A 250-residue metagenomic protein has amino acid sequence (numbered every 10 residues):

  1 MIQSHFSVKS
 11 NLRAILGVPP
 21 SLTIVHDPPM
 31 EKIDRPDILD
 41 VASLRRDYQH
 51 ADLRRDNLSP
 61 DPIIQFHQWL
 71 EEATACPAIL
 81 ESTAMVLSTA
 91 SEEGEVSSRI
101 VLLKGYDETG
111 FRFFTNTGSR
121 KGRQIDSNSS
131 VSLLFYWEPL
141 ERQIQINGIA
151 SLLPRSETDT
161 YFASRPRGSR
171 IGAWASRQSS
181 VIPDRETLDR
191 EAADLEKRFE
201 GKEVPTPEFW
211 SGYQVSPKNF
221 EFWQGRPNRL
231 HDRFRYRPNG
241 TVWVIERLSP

Functional and structural regions predicted by a protein language model:
Q3-S7, L12, L16, P28: Short hydrophobic targeting helices and cationic amphipathic motifs that mediate membrane/organellar targeting
I24-P250: Binding-site signature for planar aromatic cofactors or substrates
